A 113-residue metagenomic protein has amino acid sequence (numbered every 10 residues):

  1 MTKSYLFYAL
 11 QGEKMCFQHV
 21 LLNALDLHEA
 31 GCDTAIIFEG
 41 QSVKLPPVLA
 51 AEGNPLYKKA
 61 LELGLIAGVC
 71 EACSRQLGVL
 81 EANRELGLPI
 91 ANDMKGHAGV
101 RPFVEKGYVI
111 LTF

Functional and structural regions predicted by a protein language model:
S4, C32-A35, I66: Residues at the starts of beta-strands that form the adenosine-phosphate
Y5-Q18, S42-V48: Short, glycine-rich nucleotide/cofactor-binding loops
C16-A30: Histidine-anchored nucleotide/phosphate-binding helix
T34-S42: A short beta-strand-loop structural module common to alpha/beta enzyme folds
I37, G68, P89-D93: General small-molecule cofactor/ligand-binding pocket signal
A51-L80: A glycine-rich helix N-cap at a beta->alpha junction
L80-F113: C-terminal structural segments of small proteins and small subunits
